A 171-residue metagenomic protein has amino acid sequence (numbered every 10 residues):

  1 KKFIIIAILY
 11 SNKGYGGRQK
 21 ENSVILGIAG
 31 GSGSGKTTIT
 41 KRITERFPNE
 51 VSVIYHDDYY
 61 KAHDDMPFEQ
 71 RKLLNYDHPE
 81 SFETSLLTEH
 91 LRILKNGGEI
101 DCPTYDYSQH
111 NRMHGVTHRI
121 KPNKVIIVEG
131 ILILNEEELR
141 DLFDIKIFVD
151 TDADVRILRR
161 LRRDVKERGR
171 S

Functional and structural regions predicted by a protein language model:
G31: P-loop (Walker A) phosphate-binding loop of NTP-binding proteins
K36: Conserved lysine of the Walker
I39: Hydrophobic positions on the alpha1 helix immediately C-terminal to the Walker A/P-loop
E50-D64: Short beta-strand-centered segment that lines the nucleotide-binding/catalytic pocket of NTP-utilizing
M66-Y105: Conserved nucleotide-sensing/catalytic segment adjacent to the nucleotide-binding pocket in NTP-handling enzymes
N96-I126: Phosphate-binding/switch loop-helix module in NTP-utilizing enzymes
H114-D164: ATP-dependent NMP and nucleoside kinases share a basic, alpha-helical "lid"
